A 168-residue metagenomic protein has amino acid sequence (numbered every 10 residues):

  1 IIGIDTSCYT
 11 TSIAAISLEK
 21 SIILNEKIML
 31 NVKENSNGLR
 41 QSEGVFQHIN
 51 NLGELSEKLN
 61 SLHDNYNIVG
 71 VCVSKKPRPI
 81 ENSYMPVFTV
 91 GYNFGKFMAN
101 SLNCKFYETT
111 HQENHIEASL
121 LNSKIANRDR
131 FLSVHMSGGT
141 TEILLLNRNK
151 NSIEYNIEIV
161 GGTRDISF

Functional and structural regions predicted by a protein language model:
I1-F168: Short acidic/glycine-rich loops and adjacent helix/strand connectors that line catalytic pockets where negatively
